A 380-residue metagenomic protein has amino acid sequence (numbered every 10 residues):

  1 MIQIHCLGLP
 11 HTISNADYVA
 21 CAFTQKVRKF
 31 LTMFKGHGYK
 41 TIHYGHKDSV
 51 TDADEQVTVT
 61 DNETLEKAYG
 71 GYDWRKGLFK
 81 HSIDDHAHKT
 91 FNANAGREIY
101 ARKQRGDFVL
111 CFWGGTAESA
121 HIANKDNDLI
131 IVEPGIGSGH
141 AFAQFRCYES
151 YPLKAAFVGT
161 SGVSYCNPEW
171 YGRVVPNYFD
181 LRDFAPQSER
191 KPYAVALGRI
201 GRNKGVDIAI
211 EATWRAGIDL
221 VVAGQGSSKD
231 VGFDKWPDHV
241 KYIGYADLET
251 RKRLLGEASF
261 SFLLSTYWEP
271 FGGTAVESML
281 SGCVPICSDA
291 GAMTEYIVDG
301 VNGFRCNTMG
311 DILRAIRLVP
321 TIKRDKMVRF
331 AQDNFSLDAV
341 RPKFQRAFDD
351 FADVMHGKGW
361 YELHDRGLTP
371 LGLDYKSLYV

Functional and structural regions predicted by a protein language model:
M1-V50: N-terminal subdomain of nucleotide-sugar transferases
A22, R314, L318-D374: A charged, aromatic-enriched C-terminal amphipathic alpha-helix characteristic of glycosyltransferases across folds
V132-A185, R190: Donor nucleotide-sugar binding/catalytic pocket of nucleotide-sugar-dependent glycosyltransferases
W170-A223: Conserved donor-binding/catalytic core segment of Leloir-type glycosyltransferases
G201, T266-G273, T294-E295: Nucleotide-sugar-dependent
G224, D230-K252: Nucleotide-activated donor-binding/catalytic signature segment of Leloir-type glycosyltransferases, i.e., the conserved
V284-C287: Short hydrophobic beta-strand element within catalytic cores of glycosyltransferases and related nucleotide-activated
D289-G300, F304-N307: Short acidic/histidine- and often glycine-rich active-site loop of Leloir-type glycosyltransferases that engages
